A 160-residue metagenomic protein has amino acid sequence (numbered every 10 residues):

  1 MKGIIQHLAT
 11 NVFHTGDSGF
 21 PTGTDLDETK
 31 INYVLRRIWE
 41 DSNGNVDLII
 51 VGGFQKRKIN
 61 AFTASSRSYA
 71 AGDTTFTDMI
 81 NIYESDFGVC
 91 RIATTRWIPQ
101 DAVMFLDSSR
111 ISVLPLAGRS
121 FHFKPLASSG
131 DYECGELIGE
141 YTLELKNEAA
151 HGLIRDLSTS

Functional and structural regions predicted by a protein language model:
M1-R36, G44, R57-S160: Sequence/fold signature of self-assembling virion shell proteins
V46-V51: Hydrophobic beta-strand segments of well-ordered beta-sheets in folded domains
G52-K56: Histidine- and/or cysteine-centered catalytic micro-motif in compact active-site loops
